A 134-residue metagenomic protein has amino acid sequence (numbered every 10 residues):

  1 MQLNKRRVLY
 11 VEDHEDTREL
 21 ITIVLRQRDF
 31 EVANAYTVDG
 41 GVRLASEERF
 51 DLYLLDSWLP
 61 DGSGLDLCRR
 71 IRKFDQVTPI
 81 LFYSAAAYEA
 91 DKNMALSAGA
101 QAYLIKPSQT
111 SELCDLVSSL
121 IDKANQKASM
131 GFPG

Functional and structural regions predicted by a protein language model:
E12: Conserved acidic carboxylate
E15-A33: Two-component/phosphorelay signaling modules centered on CheY-like receiver
N34-L52: Acidic, metal-coordinating helix/loop segments flanking the phosphotransfer/catalytic sites of two-component signaling
T37, S63-D66: Acidic catalytic/metal-coordinating carboxylates
S57-W58: The short loop immediately C-terminal to the conserved phospho-acceptor aspartate in CheY-like receiver
D66, A87-L104, D115: Alpha4 helix (beta4-alpha4-beta5 surface) of REC/receiver domains from two-component response regulators
S108-V117: C-terminal output helix
